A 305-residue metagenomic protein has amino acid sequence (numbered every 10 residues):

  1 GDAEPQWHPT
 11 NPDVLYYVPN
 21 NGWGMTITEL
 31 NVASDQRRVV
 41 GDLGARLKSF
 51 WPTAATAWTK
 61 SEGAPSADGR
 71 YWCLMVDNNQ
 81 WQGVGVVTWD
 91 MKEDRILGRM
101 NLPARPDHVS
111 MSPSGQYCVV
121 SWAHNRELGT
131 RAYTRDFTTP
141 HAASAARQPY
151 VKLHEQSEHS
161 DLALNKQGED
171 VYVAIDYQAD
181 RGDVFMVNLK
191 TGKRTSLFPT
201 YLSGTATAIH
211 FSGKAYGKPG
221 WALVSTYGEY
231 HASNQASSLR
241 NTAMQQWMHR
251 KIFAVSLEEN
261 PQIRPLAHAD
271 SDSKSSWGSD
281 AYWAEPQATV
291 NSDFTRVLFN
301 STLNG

Functional and structural regions predicted by a protein language model:
G1, G41-A55, A146-Q156, G192-I209 (+1 more regions): Surface-exposed loop and turn segments in beta-propeller and other repeat-based domains that flank or scaffold
A3-L15, W51-W72, H108-V120, L153-A174 (+4 more regions): Blade-terminus and WD-like Trp-Asp/Gly-His loop motifs, strongest in beta-propeller folds
G22-E29, Q80-T88, R126-T138, A179-M186 (+2 more regions): Structural motif
G24-M111: Asp-box/WD-like beta-propeller blade repeats and closely related beta-sheet repeat scaffolds
N31-D35, D90-D94, D136-A143, L189-G192 (+1 more regions): Short loop/turn segments that connect beta-strands within beta-propeller blades
G98-A208: Acidic, serine/threonine- and glycine-rich low-complexity intrinsically disordered segments that serve as flexible
P199-S271: Loop/turn-rich, solvent-exposed surfaces of beta-rich toroidal or solenoidal domains
A281-G305: Blade-level signature of beta-propeller repeat domains, shared across WD40, Kelch, NHL, RCC1 and BNR/Asp-box propellers
